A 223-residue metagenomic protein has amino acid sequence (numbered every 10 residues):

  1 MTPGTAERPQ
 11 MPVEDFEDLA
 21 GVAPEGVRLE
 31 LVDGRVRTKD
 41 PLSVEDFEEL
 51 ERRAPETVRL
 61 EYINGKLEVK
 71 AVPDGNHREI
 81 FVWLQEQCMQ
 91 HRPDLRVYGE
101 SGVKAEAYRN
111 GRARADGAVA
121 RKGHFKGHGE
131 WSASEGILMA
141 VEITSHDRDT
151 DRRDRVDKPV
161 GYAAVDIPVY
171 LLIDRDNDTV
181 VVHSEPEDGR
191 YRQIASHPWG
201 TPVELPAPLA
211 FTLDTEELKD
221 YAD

Functional and structural regions predicted by a protein language model:
M1-D223: Gly/Pro/Ser/Thr-rich low-complexity, intrinsically disordered segments predominantly at protein N-termini
